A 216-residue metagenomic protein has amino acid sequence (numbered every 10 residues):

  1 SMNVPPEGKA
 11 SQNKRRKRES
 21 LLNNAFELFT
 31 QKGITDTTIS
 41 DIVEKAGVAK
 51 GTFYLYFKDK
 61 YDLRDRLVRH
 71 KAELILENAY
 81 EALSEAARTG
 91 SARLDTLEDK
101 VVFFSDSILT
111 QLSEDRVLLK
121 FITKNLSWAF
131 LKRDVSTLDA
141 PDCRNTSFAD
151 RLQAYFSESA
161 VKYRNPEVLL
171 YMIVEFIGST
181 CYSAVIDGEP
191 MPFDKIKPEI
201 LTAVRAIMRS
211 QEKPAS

Functional and structural regions predicted by a protein language model:
S1-R16, E212-S216: N-terminal intrinsically disordered/low-complexity leader segments
S20, L28-R66: Helix-turn-helix
S20-L28, L74, S107: Pre-recognition alpha-helix immediately N-terminal to the DNA-recognition helix within helix-turn-helix or winged-helix
F57, R64-N78, I122, R144: Alpha-helical DNA-contacting segments of helix-turn-helix folds
R66, Y80-E114, L170-I173: Hydrophobic alpha-helical connector segments
A82-G90, L119-F130, A184-G188: Secondary-structure edge/capping motif, primarily at the C-terminal ends of alpha-helices and the immediately following
D99, Q111, V117, F130-A160 (+3 more regions): Amphipathic alpha-helical packing segments from all-alpha helical-bundle domains
K120, S157-A203, Q211-S216: Hydrophobic/aromatic-rich alpha-helical bundle segments in the mid-to-C-terminal region
